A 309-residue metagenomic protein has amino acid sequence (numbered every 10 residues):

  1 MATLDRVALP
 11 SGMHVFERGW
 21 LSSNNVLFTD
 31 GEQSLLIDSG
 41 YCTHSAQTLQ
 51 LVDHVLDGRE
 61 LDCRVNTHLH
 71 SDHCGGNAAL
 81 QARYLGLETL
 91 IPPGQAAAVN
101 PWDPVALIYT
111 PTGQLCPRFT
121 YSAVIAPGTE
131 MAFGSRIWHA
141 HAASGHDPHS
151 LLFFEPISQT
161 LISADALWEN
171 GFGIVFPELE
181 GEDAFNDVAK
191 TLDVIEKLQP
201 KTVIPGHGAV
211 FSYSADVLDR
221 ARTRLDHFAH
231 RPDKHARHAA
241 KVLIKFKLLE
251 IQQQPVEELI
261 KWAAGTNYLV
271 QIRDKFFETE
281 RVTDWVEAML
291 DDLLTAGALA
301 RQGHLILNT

Functional and structural regions predicted by a protein language model:
A2-L56, L152-D165, E169: Conserved beta-strand hairpin/beta-sheet module of binuclear metal-dependent hydrolase folds, prominently
V7-M13, Y109-G113, G134-R136: Short Pro/Gly-enriched beta-strand edge/turn motifs at strand-loop
H14, V65, L90, A123-I125 (+3 more regions): Hydrophobic/aromatic beta-strand patches that form the interior of the parallel beta-sheet core in alpha/beta enzyme
R18, E130, A143-G145: Short polar/acidic secondary-structure junctions
S34, Y41-T43, I137-S144, P148-P232: Metallo-beta-lactamase
T43-A46, D53-F133: Active-site HxH/HxHxD metal-binding segment of metal-dependent hydrolases
C74, V188-A189, V286: Aromatic/hydrophobic pocket-lining residues that form the small-molecule binding cavity in soluble enzyme cores
R237-T309: C-terminal regulatory/interaction regions
